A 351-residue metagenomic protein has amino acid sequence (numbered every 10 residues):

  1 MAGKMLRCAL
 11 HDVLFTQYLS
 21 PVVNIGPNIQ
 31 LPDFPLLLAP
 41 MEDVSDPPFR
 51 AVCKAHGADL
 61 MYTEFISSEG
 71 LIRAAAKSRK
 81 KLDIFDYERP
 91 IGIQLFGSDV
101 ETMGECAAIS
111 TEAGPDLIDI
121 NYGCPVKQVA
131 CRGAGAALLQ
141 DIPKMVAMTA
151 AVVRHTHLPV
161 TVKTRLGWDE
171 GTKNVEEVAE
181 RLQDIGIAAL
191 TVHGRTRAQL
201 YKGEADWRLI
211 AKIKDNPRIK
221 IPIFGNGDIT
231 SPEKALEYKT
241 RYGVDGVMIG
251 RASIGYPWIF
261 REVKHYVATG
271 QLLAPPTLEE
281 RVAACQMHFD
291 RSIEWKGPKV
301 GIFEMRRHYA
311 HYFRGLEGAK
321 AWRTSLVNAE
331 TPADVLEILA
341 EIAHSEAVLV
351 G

Functional and structural regions predicted by a protein language model:
M1-A2, L10-H11, Q17: A cross-taxon signal for low-complexity, glycine/charged-rich
S20-P32, L37, E42, P47-P48 (+6 more regions): Alpha/beta catalytic cores of nucleotide-metabolism and tRNA/nucleoside-modifying enzymes
V22-P27, P32, M41-D116: Glycine-rich, positively charged N-terminal anion/phosphate-binding segment
L38, C53, E64, I93 (+6 more regions): Conserved, mostly hydrophobic/aromatic
M41-D43, I66-S68, F96-S98, G123-P125 (+4 more regions): Active-site beta-loop-alpha junctions enriched in small/polar residues
E105-I118, Y122-R132, P143-I221: Alpha/beta enzyme core
G133-L139: Short glycine-enriched, charge-decorated loop/helix-capping segments at active-site entrances that position
